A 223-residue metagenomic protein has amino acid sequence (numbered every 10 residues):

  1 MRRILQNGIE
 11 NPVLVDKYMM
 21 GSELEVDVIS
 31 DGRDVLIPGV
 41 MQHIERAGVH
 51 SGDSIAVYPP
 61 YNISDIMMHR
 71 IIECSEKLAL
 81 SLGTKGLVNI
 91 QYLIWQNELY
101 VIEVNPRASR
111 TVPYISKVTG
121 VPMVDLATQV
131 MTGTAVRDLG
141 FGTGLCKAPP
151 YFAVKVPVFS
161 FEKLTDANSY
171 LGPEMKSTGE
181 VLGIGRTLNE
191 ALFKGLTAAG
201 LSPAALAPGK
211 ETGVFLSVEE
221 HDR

Functional and structural regions predicted by a protein language model:
M1-G209, S217-D222: ATP-dependent carboxylate activation and anion-phosphoryl transfer catalytic cores that bind Mg-ATP to form
